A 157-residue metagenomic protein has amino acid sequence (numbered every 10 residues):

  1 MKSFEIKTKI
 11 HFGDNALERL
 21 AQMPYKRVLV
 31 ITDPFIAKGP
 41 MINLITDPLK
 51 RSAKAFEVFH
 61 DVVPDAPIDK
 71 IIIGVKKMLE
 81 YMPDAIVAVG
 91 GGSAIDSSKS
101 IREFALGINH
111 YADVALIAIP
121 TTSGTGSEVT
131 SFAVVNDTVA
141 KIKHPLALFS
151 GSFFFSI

Functional and structural regions predicted by a protein language model:
M1-A85: ATP/NTP phosphate-donor binding region
K9, V28-L29, E57, D84-V87 (+3 more regions): Structural motif
D14, K38-M41, I68, S93-S100 (+1 more regions): Short glycine/serine/threonine-rich phosphate/pyrophosphate-binding segments that cradle anionic phosphate groups
N43-T46, I73-G74, S100-F104, T130-V134: Short, glycine/charged-enriched secondary-structure capping and boundary segments
F59-P64, A88-G90, L146-F153: Short C-terminal domain-edge/linker segments immediately following a structured domain
P64, S93, D137: Positions that flank functional sites
M78-T121: A short, small-residue-rich loop immediately preceding and capping a beta-strand
F104-I157: A glycine/threonine-rich phosphate-anchoring loop and its flanking beta-alpha core in nucleotide/phosphate-binding
